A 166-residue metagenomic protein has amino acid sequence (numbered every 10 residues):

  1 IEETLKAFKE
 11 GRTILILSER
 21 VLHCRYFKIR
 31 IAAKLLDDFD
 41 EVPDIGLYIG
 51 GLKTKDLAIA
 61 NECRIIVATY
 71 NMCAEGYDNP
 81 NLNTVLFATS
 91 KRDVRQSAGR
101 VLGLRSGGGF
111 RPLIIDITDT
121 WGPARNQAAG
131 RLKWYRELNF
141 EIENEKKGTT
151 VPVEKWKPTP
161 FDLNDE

Functional and structural regions predicted by a protein language model:
I1, V21, A129: Short amphipathic alpha-helical segment that frequently serves as the phosphate-/nucleotide-binding helix
I1-R12: Interdomain helical connector at the RecA1-RecA2 junction of SF1/SF2 helicase-like NTPases
A7-K9, D38, I59-A60, G107: Generic structural signal for beta-strand residues in well-ordered domains
E10-L52: Conserved helicase motor "Helicase C" RecA-like lobe of SF1/SF2 P-loop NTPases
T13, E141-E166: Long, largely alpha-helical accessory region at the distal end of helicase-like NTP-driven motors
I29-D44, G103-R111, T149-W156: Intrinsically disordered, low-complexity coil segments
G46, G50-E141: Conserved RecA-like P-loop NTPase helicase motor core
